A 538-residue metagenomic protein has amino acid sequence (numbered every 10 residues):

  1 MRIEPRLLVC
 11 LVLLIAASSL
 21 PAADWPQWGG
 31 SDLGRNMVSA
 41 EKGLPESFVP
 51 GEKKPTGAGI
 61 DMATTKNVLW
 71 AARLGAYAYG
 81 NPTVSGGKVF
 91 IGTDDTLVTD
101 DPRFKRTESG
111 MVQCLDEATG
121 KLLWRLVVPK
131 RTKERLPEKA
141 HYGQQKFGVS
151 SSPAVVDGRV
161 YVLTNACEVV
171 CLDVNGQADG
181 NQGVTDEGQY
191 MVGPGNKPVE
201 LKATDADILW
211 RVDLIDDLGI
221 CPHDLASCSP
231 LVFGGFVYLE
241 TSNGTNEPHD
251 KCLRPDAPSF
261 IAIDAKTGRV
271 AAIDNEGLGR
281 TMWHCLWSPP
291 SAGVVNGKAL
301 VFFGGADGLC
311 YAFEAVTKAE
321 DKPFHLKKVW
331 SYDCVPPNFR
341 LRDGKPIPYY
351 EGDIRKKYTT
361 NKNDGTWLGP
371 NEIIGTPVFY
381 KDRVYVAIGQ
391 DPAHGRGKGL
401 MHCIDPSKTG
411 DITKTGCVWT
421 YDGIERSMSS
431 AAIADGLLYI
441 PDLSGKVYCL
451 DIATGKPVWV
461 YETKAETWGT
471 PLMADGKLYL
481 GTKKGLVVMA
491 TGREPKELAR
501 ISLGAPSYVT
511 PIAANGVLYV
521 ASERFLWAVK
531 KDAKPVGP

Functional and structural regions predicted by a protein language model:
M1-V9: Bacterial N-terminal signal peptides that target proteins for export
L8-S19: Bacterial N-terminal signal peptides
P21-P538: Noncatalytic, solvent-exposed loop/strand surfaces of beta-propeller-type extracellular/periplasmic domains
